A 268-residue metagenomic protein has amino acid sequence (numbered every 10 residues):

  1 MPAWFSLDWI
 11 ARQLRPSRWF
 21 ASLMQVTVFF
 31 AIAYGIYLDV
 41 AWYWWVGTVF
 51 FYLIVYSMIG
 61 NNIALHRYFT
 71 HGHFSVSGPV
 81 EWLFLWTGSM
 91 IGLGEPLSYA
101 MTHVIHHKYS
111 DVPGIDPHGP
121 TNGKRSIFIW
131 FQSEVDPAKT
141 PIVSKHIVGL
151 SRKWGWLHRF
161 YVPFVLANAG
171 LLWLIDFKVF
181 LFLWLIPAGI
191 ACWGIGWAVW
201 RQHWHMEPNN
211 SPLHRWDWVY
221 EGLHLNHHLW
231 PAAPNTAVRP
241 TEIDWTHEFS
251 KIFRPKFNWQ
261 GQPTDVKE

Functional and structural regions predicted by a protein language model:
M1-W197, A233-E268: Non-catalytic, topology-defining segments of multipass membrane proteins
A198-D244: Glycine/small-residue-rich hydrophobic helix-like segments
